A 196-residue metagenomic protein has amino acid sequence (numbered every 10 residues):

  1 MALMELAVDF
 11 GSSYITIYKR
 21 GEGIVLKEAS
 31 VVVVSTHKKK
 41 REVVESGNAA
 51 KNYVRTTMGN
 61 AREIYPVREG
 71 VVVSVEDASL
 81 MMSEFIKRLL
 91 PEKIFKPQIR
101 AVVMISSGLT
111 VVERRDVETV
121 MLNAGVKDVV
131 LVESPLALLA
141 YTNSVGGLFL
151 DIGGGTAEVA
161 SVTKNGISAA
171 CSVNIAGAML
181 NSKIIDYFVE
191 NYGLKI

Functional and structural regions predicted by a protein language model:
M1-E28, V33-I152, V162-I196: Nucleotide/phosphate-binding catalytic cleft detector across ATP-hydrolyzing and phosphate-transferring enzymes
G155: Short glycine-rich anion-binding loops that position phosphate/pyrophosphate groups of nucleotides and phosphorylated
E158: Positively charged, low-complexity, intrinsically disordered RNA-binding extensions
